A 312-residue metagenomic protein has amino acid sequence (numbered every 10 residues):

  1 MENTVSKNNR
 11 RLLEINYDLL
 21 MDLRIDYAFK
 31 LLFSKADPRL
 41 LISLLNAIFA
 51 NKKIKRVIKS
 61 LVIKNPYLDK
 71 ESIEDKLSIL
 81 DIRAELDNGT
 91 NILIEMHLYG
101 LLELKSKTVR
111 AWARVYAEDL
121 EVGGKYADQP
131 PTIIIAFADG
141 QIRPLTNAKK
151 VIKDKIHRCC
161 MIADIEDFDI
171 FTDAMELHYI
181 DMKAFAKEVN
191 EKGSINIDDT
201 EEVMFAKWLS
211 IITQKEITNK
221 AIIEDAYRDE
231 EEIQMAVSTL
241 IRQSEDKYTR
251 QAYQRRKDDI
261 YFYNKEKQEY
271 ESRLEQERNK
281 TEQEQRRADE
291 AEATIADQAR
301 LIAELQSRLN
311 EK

Functional and structural regions predicted by a protein language model:
M1-E176, A186: Accessory alpha/beta interaction modules
E2-Y17, I92-H97, S210-K312: Short, charged alpha-helical interaction segments and adjacent helix-coil junctions
R39-L40, V203, E231-M235: Generic recognition of short, well-ordered alpha-helical interface segments
Y126-A127, T146, F185, I217 (+2 more regions): Selected N-terminal structured segments and early membrane-anchoring regions
Q129-T132, E202, E230: Amphipathic alpha-helical transducer elements in NTP-driven molecular machines
T146-A148, V189-G193, A252: Short conserved micro-motifs at the rims of enzyme active sites and ligand-binding pockets
D173, L177-R228, D246: An acidic, glycine-/histidine-flanked metal-binding catalytic module
